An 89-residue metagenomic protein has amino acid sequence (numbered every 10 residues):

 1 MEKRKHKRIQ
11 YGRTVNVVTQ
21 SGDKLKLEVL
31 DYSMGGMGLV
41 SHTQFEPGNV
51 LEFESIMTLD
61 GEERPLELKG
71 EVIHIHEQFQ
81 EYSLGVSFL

Functional and structural regions predicted by a protein language model:
M1-L89: Structured alpha-helical
